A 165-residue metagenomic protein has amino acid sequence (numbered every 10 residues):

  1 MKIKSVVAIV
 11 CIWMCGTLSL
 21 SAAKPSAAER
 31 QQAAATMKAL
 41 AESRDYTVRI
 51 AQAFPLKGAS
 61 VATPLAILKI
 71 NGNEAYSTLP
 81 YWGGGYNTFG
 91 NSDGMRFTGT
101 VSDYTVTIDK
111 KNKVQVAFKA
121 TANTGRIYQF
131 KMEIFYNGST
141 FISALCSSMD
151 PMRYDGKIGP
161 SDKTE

Functional and structural regions predicted by a protein language model:
M1-A28: Bacterial Sec-dependent N-terminal signal peptides
C15, A41-S43, F135: A generic structural signal for short, non-catalytic loop/turn and secondary-structure boundary residues
P25-F89, R153: N-terminal secretory signal peptides
S60-P64, T98-T100, T124-R126: Residues that act as N-cap/strand-start positions at coil-to-secondary-structure junctions
L65-I70, F89, G94-F97, F135-T140 (+1 more regions): Short, low-complexity, polar/charged sequence segments that are solvent-exposed and flexible
L79-A120: Central antiparallel beta-sheet cores of small beta-barrel/beta-sandwich binding domains
D103-E165: Helix-rich interaction surfaces within compact, conserved domain-sized segments that mediate assembly or partner
